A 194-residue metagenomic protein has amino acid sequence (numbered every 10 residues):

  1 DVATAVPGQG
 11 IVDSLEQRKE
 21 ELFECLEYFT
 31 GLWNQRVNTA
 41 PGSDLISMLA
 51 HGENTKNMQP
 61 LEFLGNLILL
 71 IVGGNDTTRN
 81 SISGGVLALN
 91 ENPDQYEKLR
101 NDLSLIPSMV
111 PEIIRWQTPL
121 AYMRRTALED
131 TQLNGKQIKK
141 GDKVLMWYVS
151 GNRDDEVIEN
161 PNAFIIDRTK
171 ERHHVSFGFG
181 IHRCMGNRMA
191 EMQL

Functional and structural regions predicted by a protein language model:
D1-Q193: Cytochrome P450
